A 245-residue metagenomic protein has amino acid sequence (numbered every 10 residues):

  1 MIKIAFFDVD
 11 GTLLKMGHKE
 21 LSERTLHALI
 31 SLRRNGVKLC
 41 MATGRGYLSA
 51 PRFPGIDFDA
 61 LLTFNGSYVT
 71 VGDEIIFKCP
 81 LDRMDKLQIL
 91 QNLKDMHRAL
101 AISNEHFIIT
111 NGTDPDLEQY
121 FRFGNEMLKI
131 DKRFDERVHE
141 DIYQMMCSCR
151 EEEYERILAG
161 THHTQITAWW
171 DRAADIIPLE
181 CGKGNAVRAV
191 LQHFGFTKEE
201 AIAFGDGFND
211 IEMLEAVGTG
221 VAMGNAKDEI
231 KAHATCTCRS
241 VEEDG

Functional and structural regions predicted by a protein language model:
M1-F7, I30, R34: Non-catalytic pre-domain segments flanking phosphatase-related domains
K3-H18, T43, L214: Asp-based phosphoryl-transfer active-site loop
M16, E20-D116: Active-site phosphate-binding/coordination module
I56-D57, N65, G160-H163, A216-V217 (+1 more regions): Short, structured coil segments at secondary-structure junctions
F58-G66, C79, R122, I166-W169 (+2 more regions): Short hydrophobic/aromatic-enriched beta-strand-loop microsegments
N92, M96-A216, N225: Conserved acidic, metal-coordinating active-site core of Asp-based, Mg2+-dependent phosphoryl-transfer enzymes
A216, V221-G245: Asp-based, Mg2+/Mn2+-dependent phosphohydrolase catalytic module
